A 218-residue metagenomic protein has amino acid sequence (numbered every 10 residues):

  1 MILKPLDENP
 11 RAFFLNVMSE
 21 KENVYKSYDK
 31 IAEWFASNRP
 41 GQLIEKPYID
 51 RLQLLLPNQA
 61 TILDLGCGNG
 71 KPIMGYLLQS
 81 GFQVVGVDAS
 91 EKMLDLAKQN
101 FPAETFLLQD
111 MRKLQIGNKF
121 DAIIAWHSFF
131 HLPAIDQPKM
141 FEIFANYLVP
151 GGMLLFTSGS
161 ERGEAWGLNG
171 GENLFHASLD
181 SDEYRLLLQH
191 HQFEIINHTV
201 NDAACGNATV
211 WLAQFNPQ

Functional and structural regions predicted by a protein language model:
F14-P57: Conserved class I S-adenosyl-L-methionine
L63, N69-K113: Class I SAM-dependent methyltransferase SAM/SAH-binding core
I124-A125: A conserved beta-strand element that flanks and buttresses the S-adenosyl-L-methionine
P138-P150: A short glycine-rich, Lys/Arg-flanked "PGG" loop and its adjoining helix->strand segment in the class I
G151-S158: Conserved beta-strand signature within the Rossmann-like core of class I S-adenosyl-L-methionine
W166-E183: Acceptor-substrate binding/catalytic loop of class I
S181-H198, F215-Q218: A SAM-dependent methyltransferase catalytic signature shared across enzymes that methylate proteins
V200-Q218: Core SAM-dependent methyltransferase catalytic element
